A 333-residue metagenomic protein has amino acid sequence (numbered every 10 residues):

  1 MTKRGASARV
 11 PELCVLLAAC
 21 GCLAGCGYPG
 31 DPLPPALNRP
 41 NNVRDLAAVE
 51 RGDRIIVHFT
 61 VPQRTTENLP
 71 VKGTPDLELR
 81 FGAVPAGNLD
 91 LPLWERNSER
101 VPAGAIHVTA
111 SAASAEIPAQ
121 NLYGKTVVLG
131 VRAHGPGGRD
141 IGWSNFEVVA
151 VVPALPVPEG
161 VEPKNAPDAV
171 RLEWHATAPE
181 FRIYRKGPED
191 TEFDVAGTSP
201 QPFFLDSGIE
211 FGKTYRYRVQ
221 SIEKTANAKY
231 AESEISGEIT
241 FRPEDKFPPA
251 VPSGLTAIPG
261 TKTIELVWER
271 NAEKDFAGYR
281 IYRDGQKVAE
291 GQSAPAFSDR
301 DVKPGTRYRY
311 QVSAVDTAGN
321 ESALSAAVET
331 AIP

Functional and structural regions predicted by a protein language model:
M1-R9: N-terminal secretory signal peptides that target proteins for export/translocation
C22-G25: C-terminal motif of bacterial Sec signal peptides marking the signal peptidase cleavage site
G27-V71, G138-A178, F211, E223-D275 (+2 more regions): Pro/Thr/Ser/Gly-rich low-complexity, intrinsically disordered linker/stalk tracts
F59, L79, V128-V131, V149 (+9 more regions): An aromatic-rich alpha-helical recognition segment common to small helix-rich domains
P62-L91, H175-E189, E269-D284: Solvent-exposed loop/turn segments flanking beta-strands in beta-repeat/beta-sandwich domains
A105-T109, D194-P200, V288-A294: Short beta-strand segments within Ig-like beta-sandwich modules, predominantly Fibronectin type-III
A110-I117, P200-L205, S293-S298: Short S/T/G- and acidic-enriched coil/turn segments that sit immediately N-terminal to beta-strands in beta-sandwich
I117-D140, D206-K229, D299-N320: Beta-strand-rich modules
